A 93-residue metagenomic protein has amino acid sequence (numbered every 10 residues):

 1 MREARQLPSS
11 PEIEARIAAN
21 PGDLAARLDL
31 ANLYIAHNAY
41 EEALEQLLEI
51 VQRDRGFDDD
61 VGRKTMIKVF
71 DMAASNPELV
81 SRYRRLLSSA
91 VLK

Functional and structural regions predicted by a protein language model:
P21-G22, N38, R55-F57: Short coil turns that delineate tetratricopeptide repeat
